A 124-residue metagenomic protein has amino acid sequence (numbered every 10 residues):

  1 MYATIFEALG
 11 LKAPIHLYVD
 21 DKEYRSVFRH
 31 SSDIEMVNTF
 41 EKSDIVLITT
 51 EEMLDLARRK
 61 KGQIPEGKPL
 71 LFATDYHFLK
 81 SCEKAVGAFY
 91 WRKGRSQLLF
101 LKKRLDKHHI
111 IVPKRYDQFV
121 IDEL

Functional and structural regions predicted by a protein language model:
M1-L124: Short hydrophobic alpha-helices and adjacent helix-cap/hinge residues
